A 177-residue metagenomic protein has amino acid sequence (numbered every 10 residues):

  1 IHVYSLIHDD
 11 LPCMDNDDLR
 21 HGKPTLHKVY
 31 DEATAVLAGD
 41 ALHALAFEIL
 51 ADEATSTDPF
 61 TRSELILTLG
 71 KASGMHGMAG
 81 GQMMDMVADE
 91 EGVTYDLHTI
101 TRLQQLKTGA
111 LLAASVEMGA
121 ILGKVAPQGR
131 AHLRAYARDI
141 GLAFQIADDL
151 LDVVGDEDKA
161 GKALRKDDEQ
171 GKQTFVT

Functional and structural regions predicted by a protein language model:
I1-T177: All-alpha prenyltransferase/terpene-synthase fold signal
